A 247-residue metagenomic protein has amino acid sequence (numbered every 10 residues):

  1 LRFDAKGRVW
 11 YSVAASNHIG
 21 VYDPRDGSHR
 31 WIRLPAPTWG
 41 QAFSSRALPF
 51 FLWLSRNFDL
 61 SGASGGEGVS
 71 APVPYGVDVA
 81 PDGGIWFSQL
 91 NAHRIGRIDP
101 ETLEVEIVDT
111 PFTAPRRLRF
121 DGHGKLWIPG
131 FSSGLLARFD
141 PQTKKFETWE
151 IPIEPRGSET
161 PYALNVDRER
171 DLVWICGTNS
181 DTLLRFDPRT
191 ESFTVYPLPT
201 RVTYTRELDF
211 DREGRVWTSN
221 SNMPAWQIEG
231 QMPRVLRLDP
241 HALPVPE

Functional and structural regions predicted by a protein language model:
L1-K6, T38-D82, P111-H123, E154-R170 (+1 more regions): Beta-rich, blade/repeat-based domains predominating in secreted/periplasmic proteins but also intracellular
V9-A15, S70, I85-N91, L126-S132 (+2 more regions): Conserved beta-strand positions in repeat-built beta-propeller and related beta-rich domains
A15, V73, N91, A114 (+5 more regions): Beta-rich catalytic cores
H18-V21, R94-G96, L135-R138, T182-L184 (+1 more regions): A short loop-to-beta-strand structural motif that recurs across blades of beta-propeller domains
D23-G27, D99-L103, D140-K144, D187-E191 (+1 more regions): Short loop/turn segments that connect beta-strands within beta-propeller blades
R30-P37, Q41-S44, E106-T110, E147-P152 (+2 more regions): Beta-propeller fold detector
T205-E247: Blade-level signature of beta-propeller repeat domains, shared across WD40, Kelch, NHL, RCC1 and BNR/Asp-box propellers
